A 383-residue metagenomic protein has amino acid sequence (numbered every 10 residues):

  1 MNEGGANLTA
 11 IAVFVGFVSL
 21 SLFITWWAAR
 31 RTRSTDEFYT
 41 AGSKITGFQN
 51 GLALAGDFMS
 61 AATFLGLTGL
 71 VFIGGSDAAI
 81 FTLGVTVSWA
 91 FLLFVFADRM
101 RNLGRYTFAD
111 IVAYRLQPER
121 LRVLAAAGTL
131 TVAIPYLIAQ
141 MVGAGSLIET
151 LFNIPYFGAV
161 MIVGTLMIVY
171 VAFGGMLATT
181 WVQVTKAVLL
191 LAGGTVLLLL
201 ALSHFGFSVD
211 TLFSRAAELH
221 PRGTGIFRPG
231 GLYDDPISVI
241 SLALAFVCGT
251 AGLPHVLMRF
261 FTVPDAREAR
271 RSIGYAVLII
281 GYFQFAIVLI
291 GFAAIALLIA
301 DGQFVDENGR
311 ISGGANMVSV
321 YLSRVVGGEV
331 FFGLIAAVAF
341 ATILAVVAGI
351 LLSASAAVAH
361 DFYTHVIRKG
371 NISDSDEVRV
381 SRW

Functional and structural regions predicted by a protein language model:
M1-F64, V171-G174, G193-L199, G206: Membrane-interface "cap" regions at the ends of multi-pass membrane proteins
N2-N7, T40-I45, Q49, G66-I80 (+2 more regions): Loop-to-helix junctions at membrane interfaces in multi-pass transport proteins
G5-A29, G69-R105, A109-D110, L190 (+2 more regions): Extracellular loop-to-transmembrane helix junctions
V18-S21, D57-F58, V85-W89, T129-L130 (+6 more regions): Residue-level recognition of pore/gate-forming positions within transmembrane alpha-helices of multi-pass
S19-D36, V95-A109, L166-V169, F173-M176 (+5 more regions): Juxtamembrane interface elements at the cytosolic ends of transmembrane helices in multi-pass membrane proteins
S21, A79-G174, A245-G249, M258 (+1 more regions): Helix-loop-helix module between adjacent transmembrane segments
G47-L54, V87-L92, E119-V132, I162-V163 (+3 more regions): Select transmembrane alpha-helical segments in multipass membrane proteins
R115-V123, L130-A133, A359-W383: Loop-to-transmembrane helix boundary motifs in multi-pass membrane proteins
